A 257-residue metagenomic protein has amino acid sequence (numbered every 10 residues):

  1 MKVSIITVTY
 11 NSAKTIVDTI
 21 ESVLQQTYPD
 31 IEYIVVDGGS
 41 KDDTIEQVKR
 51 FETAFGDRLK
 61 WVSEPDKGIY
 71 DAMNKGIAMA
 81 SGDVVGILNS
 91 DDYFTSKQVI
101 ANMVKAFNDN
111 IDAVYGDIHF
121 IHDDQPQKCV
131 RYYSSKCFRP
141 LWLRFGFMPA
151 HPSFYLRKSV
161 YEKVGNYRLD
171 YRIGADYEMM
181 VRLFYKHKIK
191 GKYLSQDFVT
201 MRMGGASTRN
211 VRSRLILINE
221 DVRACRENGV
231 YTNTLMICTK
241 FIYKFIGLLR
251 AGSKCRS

Functional and structural regions predicted by a protein language model:
M1-S213, G252-R256: Nucleotide-sugar donor-binding/catalytic module of glycosyltransferases that assemble extracellular/cell-envelope
Q196, M201, R209-T234: Catalytic core of nucleotide-sugar-dependent glycosyltransferases
R226-S257: Membrane-proximal basic amphipathic "stem/tether" segments
